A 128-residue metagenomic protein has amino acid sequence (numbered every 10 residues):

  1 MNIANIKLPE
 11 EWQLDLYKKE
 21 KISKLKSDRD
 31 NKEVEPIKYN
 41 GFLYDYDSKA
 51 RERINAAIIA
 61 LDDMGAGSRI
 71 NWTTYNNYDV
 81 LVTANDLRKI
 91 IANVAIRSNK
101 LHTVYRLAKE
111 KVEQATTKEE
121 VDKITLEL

Functional and structural regions predicted by a protein language model:
M1-L128: A preference for well-ordered globular domain cores that mediate specific macromolecular interactions or catalysis
